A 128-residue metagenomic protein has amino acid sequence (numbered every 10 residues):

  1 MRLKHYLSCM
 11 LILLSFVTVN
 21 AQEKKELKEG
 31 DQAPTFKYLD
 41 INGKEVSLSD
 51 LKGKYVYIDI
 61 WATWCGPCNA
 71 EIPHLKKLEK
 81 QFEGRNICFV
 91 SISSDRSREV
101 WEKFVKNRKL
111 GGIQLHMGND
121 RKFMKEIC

Functional and structural regions predicted by a protein language model:
M1-E26: Bacterial Sec-dependent N-terminal signal peptides
N20-L48, L115: N-terminal "domain-start" segment that seeds a small globular fold
L39, E102-C128: Short, internal strand/loop/helix patches that form the active-site neighborhood or redox-interaction surface
K52-G53, D59-K77: Conserved redox-active cysteine motifs that mediate thiol-disulfide chemistry, especially di-cysteine Cys-X(1-2)-Cys
G53-V56, G84-C88, K109-G112: Loop/turn elements at helix/coil->beta-strand transitions in domains of secreted/extracellular proteins
D59, F89-S93: Short beta-strand segments
